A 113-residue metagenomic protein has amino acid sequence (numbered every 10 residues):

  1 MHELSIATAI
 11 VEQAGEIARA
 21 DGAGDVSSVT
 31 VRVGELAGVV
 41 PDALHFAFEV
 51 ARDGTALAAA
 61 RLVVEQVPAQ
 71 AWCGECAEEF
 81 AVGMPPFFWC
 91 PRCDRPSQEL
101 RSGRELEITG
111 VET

Functional and structural regions predicted by a protein language model:
M1, A77-E78: Intrinsically disordered, low-complexity, mixed-charge
M1-V63: Long, charged N-terminal interaction/targeting segments
V33, Q66, G110: Flexible glycine-/small-residue-rich
E65-V67, E75-C76: STAS-like cytosolic regulatory interaction modules
Q66-A69, P86, R104: Short metal-coordination and nucleic-acid-contact micro-motifs, chiefly zinc-binding Cys/His arrays
C73-C76, C90-C93: Short cysteine-rich clusters marking metal-coordination/redox-active sites
E79-F80, S97: Cys/His-rich microdomains that often coordinate metals
R92-T113: Short microdomains enriched in Cys/His and/or Lys/Arg
